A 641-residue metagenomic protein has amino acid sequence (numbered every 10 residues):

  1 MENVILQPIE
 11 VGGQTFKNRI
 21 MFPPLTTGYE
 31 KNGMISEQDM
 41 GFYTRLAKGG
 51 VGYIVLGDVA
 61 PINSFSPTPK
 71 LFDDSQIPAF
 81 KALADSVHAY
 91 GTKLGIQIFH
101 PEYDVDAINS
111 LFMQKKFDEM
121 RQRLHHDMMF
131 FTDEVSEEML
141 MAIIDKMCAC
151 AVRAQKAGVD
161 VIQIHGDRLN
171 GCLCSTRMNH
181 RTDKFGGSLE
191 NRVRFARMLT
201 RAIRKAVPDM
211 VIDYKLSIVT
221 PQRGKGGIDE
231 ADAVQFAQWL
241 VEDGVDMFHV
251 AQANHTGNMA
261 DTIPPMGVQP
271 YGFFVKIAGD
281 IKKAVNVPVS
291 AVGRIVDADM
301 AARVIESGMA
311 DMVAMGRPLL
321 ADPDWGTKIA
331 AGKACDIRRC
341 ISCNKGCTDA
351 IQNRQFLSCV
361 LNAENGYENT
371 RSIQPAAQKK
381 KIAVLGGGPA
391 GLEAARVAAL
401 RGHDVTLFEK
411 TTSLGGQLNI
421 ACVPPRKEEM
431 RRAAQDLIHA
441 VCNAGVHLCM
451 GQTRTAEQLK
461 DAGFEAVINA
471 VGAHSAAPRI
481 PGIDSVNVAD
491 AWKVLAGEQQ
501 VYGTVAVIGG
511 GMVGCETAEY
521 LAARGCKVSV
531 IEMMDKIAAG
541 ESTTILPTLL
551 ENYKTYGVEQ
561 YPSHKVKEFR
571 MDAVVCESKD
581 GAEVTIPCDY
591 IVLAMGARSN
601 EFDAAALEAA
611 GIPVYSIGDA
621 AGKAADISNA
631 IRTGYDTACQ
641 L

Functional and structural regions predicted by a protein language model:
M1-L385, P389, E393-L400, D404-V405 (+3 more regions): Flavin-dependent oxidoreductase catalytic cores
G91-T92, M210, V287, F464 (+3 more regions): A short helix->loop->beta-strand "cap" motif at the edges of active sites that frequently abuts
M309, V441-L448, D484-N487, C526 (+2 more regions): A short helix-to-beta-strand connector/capping loop
D324-C340, Q452-A473: Small-residue-rich anion-binding loops in enzyme active sites
A377-L407, L414, M450-G463, V471-I480 (+4 more regions): Rossmann-like dinucleotide/flavin-binding elements
D404-A444, Y520-H564, A621-A624: Rossmann-like dinucleotide-binding cores of NAD(P)H-dependent redox enzymes
